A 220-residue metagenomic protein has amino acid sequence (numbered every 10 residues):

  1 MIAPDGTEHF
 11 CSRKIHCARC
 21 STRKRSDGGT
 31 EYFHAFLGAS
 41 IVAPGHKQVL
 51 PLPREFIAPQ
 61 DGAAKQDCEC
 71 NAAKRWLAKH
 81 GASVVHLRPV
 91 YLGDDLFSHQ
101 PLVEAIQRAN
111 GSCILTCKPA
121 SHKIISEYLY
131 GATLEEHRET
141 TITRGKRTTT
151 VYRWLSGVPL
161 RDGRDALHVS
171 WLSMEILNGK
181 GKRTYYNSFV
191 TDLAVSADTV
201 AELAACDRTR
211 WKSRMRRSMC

Functional and structural regions predicted by a protein language model:
M1-H46: Active-site-proximal, Lys/Arg-enriched surface segment that forms a nucleic-acid-binding/basic interface patch
M1-H9, A39, A73, Y91-L96 (+3 more regions): Short, conserved catalytic/metal-binding motifs centered on acidic residues
H34, V49, H86-R88, N110: A general structural motif
P53-R75: Glycine-rich phosphate-binding "P-loop"
C68-V90: Short, basic/hydrophobic alpha-helical segments
L92-Q100, P119-S121: Acidic, metal-coordinating catalytic cores used for nucleic-acid/nucleotide bond scission and strand-transfer chemistry
V103-S112, Y130-G131: Short, surface-exposed basic-aromatic patches at helix termini and helix-loop junctions that form
L115-R210: An anionic, glycine-rich sequence signature occurring as long contiguous blocks
